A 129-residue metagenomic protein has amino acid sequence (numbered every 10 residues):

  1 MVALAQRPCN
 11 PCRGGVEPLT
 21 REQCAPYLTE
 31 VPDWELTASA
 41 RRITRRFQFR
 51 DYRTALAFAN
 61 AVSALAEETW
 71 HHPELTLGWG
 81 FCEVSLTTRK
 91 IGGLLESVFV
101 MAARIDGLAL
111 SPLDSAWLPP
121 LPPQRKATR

Functional and structural regions predicted by a protein language model:
M1-R129: Long, contiguous binding/interaction regions
